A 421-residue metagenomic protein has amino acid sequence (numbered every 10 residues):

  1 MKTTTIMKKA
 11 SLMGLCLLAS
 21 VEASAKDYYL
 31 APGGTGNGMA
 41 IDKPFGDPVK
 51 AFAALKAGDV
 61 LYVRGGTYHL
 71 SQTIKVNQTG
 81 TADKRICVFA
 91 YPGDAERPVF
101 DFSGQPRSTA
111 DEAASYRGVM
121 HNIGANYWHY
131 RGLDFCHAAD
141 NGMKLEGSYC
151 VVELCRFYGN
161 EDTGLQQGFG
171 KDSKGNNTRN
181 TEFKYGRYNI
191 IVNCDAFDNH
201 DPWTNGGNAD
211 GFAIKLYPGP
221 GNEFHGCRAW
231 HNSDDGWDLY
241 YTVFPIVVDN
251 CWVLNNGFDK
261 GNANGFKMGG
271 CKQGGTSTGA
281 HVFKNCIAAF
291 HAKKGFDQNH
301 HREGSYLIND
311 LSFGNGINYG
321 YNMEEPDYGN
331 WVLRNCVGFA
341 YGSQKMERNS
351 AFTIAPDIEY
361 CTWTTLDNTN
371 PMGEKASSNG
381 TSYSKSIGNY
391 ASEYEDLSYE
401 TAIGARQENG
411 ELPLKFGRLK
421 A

Functional and structural regions predicted by a protein language model:
K2-L12: Bacterial N-terminal signal peptides that target proteins for export
A23-A25: Boundary at the C-terminal end of the N-terminal hydrophobic targeting segment
N37, F45, Y62-G65, H69-S71 (+2 more regions): Right-handed parallel beta-helix/beta-spiral solenoid domain characteristic of secreted/periplasmic
V63, V88, W128-Y130, C150-E153 (+11 more regions): All-beta strand scaffolds that present successive hydrophobic residues in beta-strands
R64, F89-Y91, I123, R131 (+25 more regions): Feature marks extracellular polysaccharide-active and adherence modules
T73-V76, D83, F102-H121, H137-K144 (+8 more regions): Extracellular beta-strand/beta-solenoid scaffold signature
F212, Y328-A421: Acidic, glycine- and Ser/Thr-rich low-complexity intrinsically disordered tracts in extracellular/secreted proteins
